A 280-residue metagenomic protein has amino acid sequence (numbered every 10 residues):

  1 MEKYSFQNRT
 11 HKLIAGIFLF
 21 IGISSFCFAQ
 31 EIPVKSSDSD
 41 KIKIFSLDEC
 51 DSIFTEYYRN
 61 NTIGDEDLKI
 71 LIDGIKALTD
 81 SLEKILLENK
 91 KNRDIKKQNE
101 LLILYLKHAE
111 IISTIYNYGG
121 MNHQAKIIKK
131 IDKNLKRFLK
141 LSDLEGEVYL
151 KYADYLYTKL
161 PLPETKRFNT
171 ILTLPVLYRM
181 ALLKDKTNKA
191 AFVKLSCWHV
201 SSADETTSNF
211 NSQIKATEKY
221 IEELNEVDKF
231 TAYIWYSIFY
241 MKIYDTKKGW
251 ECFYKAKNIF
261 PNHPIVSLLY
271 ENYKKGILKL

Functional and structural regions predicted by a protein language model:
P33-E83: Start-of-domain marker
D40-N60, D94-Y118, D143-L162, T187-A203 (+1 more regions): Amphipathic alpha-helical repeat scaffolds of TPR domains
Y58-D73, T114-I127, T158-I171, S201-N211 (+1 more regions): Short coil/turn connectors between adjacent alpha-helices in alpha-solenoid helical repeat scaffolds
F138, M180-A181, Y220, A256: Canonical positions in the second alpha-helix
L141, K184, E223-N225, I259: Structural marker of alpha-solenoid helical repeat scaffolds
A232, K242-L280: Terminal, low-structured helical/coil segments at or just beyond the last alpha-helical repeat
